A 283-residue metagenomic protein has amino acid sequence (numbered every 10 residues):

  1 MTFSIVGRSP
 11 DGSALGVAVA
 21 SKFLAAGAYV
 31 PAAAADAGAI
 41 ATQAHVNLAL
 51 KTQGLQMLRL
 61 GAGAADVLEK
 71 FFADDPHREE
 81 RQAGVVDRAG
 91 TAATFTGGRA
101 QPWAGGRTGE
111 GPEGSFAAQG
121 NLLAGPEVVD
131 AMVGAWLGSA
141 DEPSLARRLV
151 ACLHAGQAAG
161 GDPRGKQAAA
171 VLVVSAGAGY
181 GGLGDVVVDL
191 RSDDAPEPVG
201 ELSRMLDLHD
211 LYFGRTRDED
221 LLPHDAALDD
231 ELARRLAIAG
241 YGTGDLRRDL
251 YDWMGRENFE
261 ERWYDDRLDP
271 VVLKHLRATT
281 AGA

Functional and structural regions predicted by a protein language model:
M1-A226: N-terminal nucleophile
M57, D74, A135, C152 (+4 more regions): Structured segments of extracytoplasmic/periplasmic soluble domains in secreted or envelope-associated proteins
S175, L228, L276-T280: Alpha-helix boundary/capping detector
D218-R262: A short amphipathic alpha-helical interaction element
N258-A283: Extracellular LysM carbohydrate-binding repeats and other cell-envelope/extracellular binding modules
